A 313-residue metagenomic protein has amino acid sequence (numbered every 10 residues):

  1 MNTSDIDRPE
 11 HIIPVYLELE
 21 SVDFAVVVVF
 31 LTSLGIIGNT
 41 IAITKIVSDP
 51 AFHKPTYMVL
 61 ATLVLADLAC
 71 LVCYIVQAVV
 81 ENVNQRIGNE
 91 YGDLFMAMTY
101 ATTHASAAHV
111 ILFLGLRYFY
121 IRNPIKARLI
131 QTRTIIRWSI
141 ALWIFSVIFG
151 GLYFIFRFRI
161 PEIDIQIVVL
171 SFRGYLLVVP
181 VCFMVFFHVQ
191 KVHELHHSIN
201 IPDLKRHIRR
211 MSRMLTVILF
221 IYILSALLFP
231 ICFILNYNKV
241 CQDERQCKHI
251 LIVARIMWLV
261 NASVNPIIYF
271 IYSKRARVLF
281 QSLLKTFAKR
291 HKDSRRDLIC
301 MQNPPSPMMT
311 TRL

Functional and structural regions predicted by a protein language model:
M1-T44, L313: Extracellular N-terminal segment of 7TM GPCRs
L17-V29, P55-F113, Y120, Q166-R173: Extracellular TM2-ECL1-early TM3 structural module of rhodopsin-like
V28-T32, A69-Q85, T99, T103 (+3 more regions): Helix-to-loop junction signature of class
L31-L34, T62-Y74, H104, T134-G151 (+3 more regions): Alpha-helical transmembrane segments of multi-pass membrane proteins
L34-V47, V59, L71-I75, A101-P124 (+1 more regions): Cytoplasm-facing ends of alpha-helical transmembrane segments in multi-pass membrane proteins
T102-G115, F119-E162, F172, L176-F186 (+1 more regions): Fourth transmembrane helix
H109-I121, S171-I201, S212-N236, I268-Y272: Class A (rhodopsin-like) GPCR signature focused on the TM5-ICL3 interface and adjacent 7TM helical core
I231, I252-Q302: Seventh transmembrane helix
